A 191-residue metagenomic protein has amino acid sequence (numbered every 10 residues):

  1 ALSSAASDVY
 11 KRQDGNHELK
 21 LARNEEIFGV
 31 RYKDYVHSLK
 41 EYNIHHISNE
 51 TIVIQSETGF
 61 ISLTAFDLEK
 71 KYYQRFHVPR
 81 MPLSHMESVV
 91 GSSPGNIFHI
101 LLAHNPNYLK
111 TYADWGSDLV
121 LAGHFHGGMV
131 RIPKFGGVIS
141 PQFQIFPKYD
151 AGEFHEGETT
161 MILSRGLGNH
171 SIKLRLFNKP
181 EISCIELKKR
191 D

Functional and structural regions predicted by a protein language model:
A1-A6: Single conserved hydrophobic/aromatic residue that forms the stacking wall/gate of nucleotide- or nucleobase-binding
S7-K33, T159-R165: Active-site neighborhood of divalent metal-dependent phosphoester/pyrophosphate hydrolases
Y10, G15, H46, L63 (+3 more regions): Divalent metal-coordination and catalytic microenvironments
K11-R12, I44-H45, I61, F98-I100 (+2 more regions): Short, Asp-centered acidic motifs that coordinate Mg2+ and/or phosphate in catalytic or ligand-binding sites
N16-E18, E50-T51, F66-L68, N105 (+2 more regions): Active-site metal-binding loops of divalent metal-dependent hydrolases
A22-N43, S56-H99, L109-K110, R175: Binuclear metal-dependent hydrolase catalytic cores centered on His/Asp/Glu-rich metal-binding motifs
V53-Q55, A65, E153-H155, C184-K188: Short, well-ordered beta-strand micro-motif
I100, N105-C184: Conserved beta-sheet core of the metallophosphoesterase superfamily
